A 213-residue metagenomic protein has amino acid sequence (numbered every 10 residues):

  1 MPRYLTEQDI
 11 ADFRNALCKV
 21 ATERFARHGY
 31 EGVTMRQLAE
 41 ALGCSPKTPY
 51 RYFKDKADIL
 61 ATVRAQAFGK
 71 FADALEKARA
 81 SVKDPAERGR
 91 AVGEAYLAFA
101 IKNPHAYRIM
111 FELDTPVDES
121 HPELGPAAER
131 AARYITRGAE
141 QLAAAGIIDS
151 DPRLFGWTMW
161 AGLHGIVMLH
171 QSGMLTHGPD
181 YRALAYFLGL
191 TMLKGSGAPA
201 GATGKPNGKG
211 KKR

Functional and structural regions predicted by a protein language model:
M1-D12, E23, A200-R213: N-terminal intrinsically disordered/low-complexity leader segments
F13-T22, L38, V63-F71, L75 (+1 more regions): Generic hydrophobic, amphipathic alpha-helix propensity
A16, V20, R24-D58, T62: Helix-turn-helix
T62, E76-A106, D149, F155-M159 (+2 more regions): Hydrophobic alpha-helical connector segments
V63-R90, S120-A132, Q141-A143: Amphipathic alpha-helical linker/stalk segments
E76-K77, M110-D118, G173: Short linear capping/connector segments at secondary-structure termini
K102, I109, R137, Q141 (+2 more regions): Amphipathic C-terminal alpha-helical segment
E119-A145, R153-W157, R182-L193: Amphipathic alpha-helical packing segments from all-alpha helical-bundle domains
